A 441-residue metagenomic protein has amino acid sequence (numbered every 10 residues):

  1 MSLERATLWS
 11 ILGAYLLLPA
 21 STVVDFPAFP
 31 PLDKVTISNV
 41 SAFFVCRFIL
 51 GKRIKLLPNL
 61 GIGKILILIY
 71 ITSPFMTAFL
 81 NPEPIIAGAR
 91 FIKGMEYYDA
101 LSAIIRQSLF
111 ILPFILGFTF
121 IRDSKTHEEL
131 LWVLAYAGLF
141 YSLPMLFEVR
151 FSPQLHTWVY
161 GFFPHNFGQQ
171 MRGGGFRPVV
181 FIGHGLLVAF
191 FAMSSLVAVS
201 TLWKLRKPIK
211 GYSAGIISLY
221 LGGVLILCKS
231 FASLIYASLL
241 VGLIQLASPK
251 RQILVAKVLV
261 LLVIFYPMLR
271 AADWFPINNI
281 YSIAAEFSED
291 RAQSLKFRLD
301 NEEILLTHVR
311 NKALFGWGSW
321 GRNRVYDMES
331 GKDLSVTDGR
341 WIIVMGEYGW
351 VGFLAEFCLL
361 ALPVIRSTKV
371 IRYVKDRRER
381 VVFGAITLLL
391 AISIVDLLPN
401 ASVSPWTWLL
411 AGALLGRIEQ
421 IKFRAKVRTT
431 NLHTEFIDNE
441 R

Functional and structural regions predicted by a protein language model:
L3-F26, T36-S108, S393, E440-R441: N-terminal hydrophobic segments of proteins, predominantly signal-anchor/transmembrane helices of inner/organellar
T7, P58-Y70, Q107-S108, L116-F147: Interfacial loop-to-transmembrane-helix boundary motif in multi-pass membrane proteins
L112, L131-L155, V159-Y160, Q170-A247: Alpha-helical transmembrane segments of multi-pass inner-membrane proteins
L143, V149-P153, C228, Q245-E289 (+1 more regions): A membrane-periplasm/extracellular boundary helix in multi-pass inner-membrane enzymes that assemble envelope glycans
H184-L186, L221-V224, S230, F315 (+1 more regions): A conserved mid-to-late transmembrane alpha helix and its immediate loop/hinge that forms the functional core
S195-V197, V258-V263, A385-S393, L397-R441: Transmembrane alpha-helices of multi-pass inner-membrane enzymes
S238, G242-Q245, Y348-A391, I418: Hydrophobic transmembrane alpha-helices and their immediate junctions
I277-Y348, S367-V374: Long extracytoplasmic/lumenal interhelical loops at the membrane interface of multi-pass membrane proteins
